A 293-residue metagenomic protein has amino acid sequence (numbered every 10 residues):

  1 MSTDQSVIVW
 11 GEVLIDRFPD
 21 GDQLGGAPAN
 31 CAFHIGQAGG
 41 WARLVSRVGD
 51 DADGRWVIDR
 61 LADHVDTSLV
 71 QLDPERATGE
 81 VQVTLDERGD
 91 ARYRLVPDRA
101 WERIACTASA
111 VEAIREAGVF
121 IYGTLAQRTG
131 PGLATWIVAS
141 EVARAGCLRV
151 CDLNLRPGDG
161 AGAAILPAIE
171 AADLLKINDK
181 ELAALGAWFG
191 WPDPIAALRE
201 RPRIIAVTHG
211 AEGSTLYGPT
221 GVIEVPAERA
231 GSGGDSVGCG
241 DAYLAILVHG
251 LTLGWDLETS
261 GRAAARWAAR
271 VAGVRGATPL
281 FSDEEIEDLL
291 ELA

Functional and structural regions predicted by a protein language model:
M1-I8, A62, T67-L72, E87-I223 (+2 more regions): Ribokinase/PfkB-type carbohydrate-kinase core domain
V7, D16-V81, L85-D90, P97-E102 (+1 more regions): Substrate-binding N-lobe of the ribokinase-like
G11-F18, G221-G231: Glycine/charged-rich beta-loop-alpha catalytic/anionic-binding loops adjacent to active sites
V13, R17, L153-L155, D179 (+3 more regions): Generic detector of well-ordered alpha-helical packing
D16, Q37, R203-I204, E228-A293: Conserved post-catalytic alpha-helical subdomain immediately downstream of the catalytic base and nucleotide-binding
L24-P28, G132, G240: Short, conserved glycine- and acidic-residue-centered signature motifs in active-site or ligand-binding loops
V48, L125, A230: Hydrophobic pocket-lining residues within nucleotide cofactor-binding pockets
